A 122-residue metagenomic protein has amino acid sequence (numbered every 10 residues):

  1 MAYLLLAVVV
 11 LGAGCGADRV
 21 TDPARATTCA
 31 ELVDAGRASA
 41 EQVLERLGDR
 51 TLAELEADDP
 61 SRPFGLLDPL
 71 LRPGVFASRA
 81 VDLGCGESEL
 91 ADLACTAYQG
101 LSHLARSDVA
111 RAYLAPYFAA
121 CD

Functional and structural regions predicted by a protein language model:
M1-L6: Sec-dependent signal peptide recognition, specifically the positively charged N-region followed immediately by
G12-G14: C-terminal motif of bacterial Sec signal peptides marking the signal peptidase cleavage site
D18-D58: Immediate post-signal-peptide N-terminus of mature secreted/exported proteins
P60-D122: Extracytosolic low-complexity repeat regions of secreted or lipid-anchored proteins
